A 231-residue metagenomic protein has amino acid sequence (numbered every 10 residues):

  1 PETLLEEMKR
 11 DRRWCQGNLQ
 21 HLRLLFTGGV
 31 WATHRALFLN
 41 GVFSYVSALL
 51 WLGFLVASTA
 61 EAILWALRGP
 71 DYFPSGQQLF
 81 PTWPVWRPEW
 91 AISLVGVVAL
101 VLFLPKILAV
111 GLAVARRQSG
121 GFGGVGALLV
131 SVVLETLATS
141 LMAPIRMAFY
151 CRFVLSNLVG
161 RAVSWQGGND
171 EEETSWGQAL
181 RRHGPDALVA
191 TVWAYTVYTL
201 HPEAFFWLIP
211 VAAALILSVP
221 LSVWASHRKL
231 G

Functional and structural regions predicted by a protein language model:
T3, R10, W14-F205: Basic/Trp-rich segment in TM-proximal cytosolic loops or flexible interdomain/linker regions
L100-F103, W207-H227: Alpha-helical membrane-embedded segments
